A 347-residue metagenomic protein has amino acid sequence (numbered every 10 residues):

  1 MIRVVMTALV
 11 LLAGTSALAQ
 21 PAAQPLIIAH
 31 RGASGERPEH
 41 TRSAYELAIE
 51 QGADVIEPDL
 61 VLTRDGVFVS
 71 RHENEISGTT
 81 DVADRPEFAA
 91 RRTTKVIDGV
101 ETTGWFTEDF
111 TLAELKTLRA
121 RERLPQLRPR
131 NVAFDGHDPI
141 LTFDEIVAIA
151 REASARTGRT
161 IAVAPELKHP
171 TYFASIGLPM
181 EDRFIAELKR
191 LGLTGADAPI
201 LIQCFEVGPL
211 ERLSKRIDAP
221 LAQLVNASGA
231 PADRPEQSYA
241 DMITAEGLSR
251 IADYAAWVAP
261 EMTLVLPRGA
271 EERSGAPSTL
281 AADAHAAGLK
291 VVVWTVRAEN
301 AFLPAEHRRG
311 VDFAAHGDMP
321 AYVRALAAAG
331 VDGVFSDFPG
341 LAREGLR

Functional and structural regions predicted by a protein language model:
V5-S16: Bacterial N-terminal signal peptides
L18-R347: Phosphate-group recognition and catalysis centered on beta-loop-alpha active-site segments
